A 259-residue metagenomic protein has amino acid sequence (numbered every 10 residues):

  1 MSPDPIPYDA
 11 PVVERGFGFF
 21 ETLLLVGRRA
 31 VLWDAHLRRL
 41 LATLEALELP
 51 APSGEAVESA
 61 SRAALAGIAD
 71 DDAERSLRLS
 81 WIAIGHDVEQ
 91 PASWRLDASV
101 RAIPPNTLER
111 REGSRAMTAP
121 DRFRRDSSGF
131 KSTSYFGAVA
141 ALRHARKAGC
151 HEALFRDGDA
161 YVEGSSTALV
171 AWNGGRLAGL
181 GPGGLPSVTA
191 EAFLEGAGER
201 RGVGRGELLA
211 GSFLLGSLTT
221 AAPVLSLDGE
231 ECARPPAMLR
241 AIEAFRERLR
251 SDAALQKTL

Functional and structural regions predicted by a protein language model:
M1-A63, I84-L259: Helix-start/capping segments and mature chain N-termini
D70-W81: Ordered, amphipathic secondary-structure segments that act as subunit-interaction surfaces in large macromolecular
